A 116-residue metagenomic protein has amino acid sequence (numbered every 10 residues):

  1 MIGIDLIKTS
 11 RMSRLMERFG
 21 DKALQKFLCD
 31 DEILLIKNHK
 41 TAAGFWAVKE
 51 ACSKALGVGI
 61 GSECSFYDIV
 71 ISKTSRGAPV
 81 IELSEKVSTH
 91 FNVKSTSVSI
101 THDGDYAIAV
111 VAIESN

Functional and structural regions predicted by a protein language model:
M1-N116: Core catalytic alpha/beta fold that binds nucleotide/phospho-ligands
